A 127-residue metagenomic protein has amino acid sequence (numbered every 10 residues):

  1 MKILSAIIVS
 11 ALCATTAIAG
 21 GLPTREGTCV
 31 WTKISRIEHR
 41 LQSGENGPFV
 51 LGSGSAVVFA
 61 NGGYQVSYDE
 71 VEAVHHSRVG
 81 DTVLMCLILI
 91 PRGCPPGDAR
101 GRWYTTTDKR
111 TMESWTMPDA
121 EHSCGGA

Functional and structural regions predicted by a protein language model:
S5-T15: Bacterial N-terminal signal peptides
G20-A127: Cysteine-centric segments in proteins
